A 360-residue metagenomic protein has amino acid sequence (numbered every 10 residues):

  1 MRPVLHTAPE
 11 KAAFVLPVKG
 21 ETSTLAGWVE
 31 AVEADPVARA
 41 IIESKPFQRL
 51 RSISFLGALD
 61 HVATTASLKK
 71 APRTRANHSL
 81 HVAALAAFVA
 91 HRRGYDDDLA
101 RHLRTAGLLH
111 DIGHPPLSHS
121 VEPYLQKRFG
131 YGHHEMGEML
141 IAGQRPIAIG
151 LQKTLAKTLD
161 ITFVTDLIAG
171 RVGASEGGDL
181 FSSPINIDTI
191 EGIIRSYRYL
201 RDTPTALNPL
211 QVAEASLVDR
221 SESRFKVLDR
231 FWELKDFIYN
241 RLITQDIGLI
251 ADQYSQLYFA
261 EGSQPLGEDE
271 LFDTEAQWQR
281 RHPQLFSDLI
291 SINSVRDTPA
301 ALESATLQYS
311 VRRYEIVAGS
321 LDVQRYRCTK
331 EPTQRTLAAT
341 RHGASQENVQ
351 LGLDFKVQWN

Functional and structural regions predicted by a protein language model:
M1-H102, H114-P116, S120-N360: Histidine-centered, transition-metal-coordinating active-site segments
L103-L108: Short alpha-helical catalytic segment bearing the HExxH-like zincin motif of zinc-dependent metalloproteases
